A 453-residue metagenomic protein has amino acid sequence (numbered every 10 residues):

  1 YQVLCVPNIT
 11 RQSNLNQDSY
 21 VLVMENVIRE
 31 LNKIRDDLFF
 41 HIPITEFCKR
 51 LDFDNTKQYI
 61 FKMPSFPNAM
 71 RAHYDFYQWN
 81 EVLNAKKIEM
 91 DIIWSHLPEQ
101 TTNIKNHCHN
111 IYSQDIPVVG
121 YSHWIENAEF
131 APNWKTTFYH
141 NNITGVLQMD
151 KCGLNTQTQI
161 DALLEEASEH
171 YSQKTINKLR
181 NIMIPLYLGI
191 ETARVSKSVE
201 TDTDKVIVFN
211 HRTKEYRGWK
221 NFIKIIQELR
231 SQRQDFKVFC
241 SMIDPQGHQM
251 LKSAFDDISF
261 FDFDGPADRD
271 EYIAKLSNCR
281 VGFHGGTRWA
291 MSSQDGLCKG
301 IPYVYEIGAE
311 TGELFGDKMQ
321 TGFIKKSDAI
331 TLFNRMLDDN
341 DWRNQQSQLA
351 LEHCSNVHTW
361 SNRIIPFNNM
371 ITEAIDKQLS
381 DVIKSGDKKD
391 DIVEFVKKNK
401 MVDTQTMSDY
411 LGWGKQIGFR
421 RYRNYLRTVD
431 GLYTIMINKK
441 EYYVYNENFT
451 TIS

Functional and structural regions predicted by a protein language model:
Q2-V6, G153, V199-R217, I223-Q227 (+1 more regions): Conserved donor-binding/catalytic core segment of Leloir-type glycosyltransferases
Y74, S327, N340-T372, D376: A charged, aromatic-enriched C-terminal amphipathic alpha-helix characteristic of glycosyltransferases across folds
I92-W94, H107-F130, V146, K151-L154 (+1 more regions): Active-site proximal beta-strand in glycosyltransferases
S95-T101, G286: Short His-centered aromatic/hydrophobic patch
G145-I182, I190-T192: A short, active-site helix/loop in glycosyltransferases that binds the activated sugar's phosphate group
I223, F236-M250, G265: Glycosyltransferase donor-sugar binding loop
H248-I273, N278: Nucleotide-activated donor-binding/catalytic signature segment of Leloir-type glycosyltransferases, i.e., the conserved
A274-R288, I301-P302: Acidic donor-binding loop of glycosyltransferase active sites
